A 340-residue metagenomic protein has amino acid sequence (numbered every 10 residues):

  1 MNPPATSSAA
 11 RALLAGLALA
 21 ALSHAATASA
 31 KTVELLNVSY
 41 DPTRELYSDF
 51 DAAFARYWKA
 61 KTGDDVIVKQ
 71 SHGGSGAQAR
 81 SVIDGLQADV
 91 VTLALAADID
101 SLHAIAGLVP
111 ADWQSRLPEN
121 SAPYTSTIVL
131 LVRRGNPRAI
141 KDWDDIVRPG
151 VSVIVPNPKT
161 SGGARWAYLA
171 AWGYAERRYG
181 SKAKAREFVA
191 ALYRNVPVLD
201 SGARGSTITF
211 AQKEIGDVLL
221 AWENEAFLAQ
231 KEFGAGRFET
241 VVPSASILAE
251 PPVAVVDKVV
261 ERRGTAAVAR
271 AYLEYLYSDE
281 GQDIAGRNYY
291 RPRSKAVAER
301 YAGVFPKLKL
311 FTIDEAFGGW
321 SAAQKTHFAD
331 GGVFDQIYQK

Functional and structural regions predicted by a protein language model:
L22-T27: N-terminal signal peptide c-region/cleavage motif recognized by signal peptidases
A30-T160, K309, Y338-Q339: N-terminal segment of the mature folded domain
V38-Y40, V132-R134, S152-R178, L192-V196 (+1 more regions): Short beta-strand->loop
W113-P123, Q230-I247, V259: Short beta-strand->loop
I128-N136, E250-A267, I284-N288: A bilobed periplasmic-binding-protein/Venus flytrap-type ligand-binding module shared by bacterial periplasmic
G135-K141, T160, G173-S181, V259-A267: Short helix-loop capping/hinge motifs at secondary-structure junctions, enriched in acidic/polar residues
R178-S244: Ligand-binding pocket segment of bilobal, Venus flytrap-like solute-binding proteins
V260-K340: Extracellular/periplasmic juxtamembrane helices and adjacent flexible linkers that interface with membrane partners
